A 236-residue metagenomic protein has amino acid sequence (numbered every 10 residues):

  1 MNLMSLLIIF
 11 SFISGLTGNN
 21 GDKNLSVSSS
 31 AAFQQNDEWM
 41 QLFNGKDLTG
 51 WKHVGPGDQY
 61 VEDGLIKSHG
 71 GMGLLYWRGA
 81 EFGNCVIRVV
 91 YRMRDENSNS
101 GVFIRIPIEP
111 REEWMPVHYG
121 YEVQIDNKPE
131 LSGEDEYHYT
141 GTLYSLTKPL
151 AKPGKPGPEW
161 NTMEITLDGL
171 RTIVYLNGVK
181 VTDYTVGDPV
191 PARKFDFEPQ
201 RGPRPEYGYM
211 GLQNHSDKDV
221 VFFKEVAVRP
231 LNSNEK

Functional and structural regions predicted by a protein language model:
S5-G15: Bacterial N-terminal signal peptides
G18-K236: Carbohydrate-interacting regions of secretory-pathway proteins
